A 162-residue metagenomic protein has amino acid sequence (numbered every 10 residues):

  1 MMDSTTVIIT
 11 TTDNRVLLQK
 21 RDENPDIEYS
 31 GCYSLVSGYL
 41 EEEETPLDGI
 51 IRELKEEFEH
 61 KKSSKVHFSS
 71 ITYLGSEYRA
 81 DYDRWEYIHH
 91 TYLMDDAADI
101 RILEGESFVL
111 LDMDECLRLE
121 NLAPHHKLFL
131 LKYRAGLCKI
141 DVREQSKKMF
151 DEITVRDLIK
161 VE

Functional and structural regions predicted by a protein language model:
M1-L17, V36, L40-E41: Conserved N-terminal beta-strand and adjoining loop/helix that marks the start of the Nudix/MutT-like hydrolase domain
T6, C32, S107: Conserved beta-strand and immediately adjacent loop positions that scaffold enzyme active sites
I9-T10, L18, M94, L110: Conserved hydrophobic "DFG−1" position in protein kinase catalytic cores
N14, E23, Y78: Short, glycine/serine-rich, charged loops/turns that create anion-binding and catalytic segments at active sites
R21-P25, S107: Short, solvent-exposed aromatic-acidic interface loops
P25-G31: A conserved beta-turn-beta hairpin within the catalytic core of GNAT-like acetyltransferases that forms part
G38-S69, L74-L128, L158-E162: Unchanged
L130-E162: Charged phosphate-binding loop/patch that engages nucleotide di/tri-phosphates or the phosphate backbone of nucleic
